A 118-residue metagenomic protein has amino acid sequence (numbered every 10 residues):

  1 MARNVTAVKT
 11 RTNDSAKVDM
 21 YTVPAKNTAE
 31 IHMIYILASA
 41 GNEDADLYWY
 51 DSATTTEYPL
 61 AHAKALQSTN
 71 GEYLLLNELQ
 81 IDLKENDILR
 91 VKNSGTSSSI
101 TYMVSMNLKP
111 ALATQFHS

Functional and structural regions predicted by a protein language model:
M1-A29, L37-A40, D51, N93-S118: C-terminal interaction-tip segments
E30, E43, E85: Residues that flank catalytic or metal-binding motifs in active/ligand-binding sites
G41-A61: Short, surface-exposed beta-strand/strand-loop-strand elements in extracellular ectodomains
K64-Y73: Short proline/glycine- and polar residue-rich coil/turn motifs
Q80-S97: Noncatalytic modules at the cell exterior or secretory-pathway interfaces, chiefly beta-strand-rich lectin/adhesion
